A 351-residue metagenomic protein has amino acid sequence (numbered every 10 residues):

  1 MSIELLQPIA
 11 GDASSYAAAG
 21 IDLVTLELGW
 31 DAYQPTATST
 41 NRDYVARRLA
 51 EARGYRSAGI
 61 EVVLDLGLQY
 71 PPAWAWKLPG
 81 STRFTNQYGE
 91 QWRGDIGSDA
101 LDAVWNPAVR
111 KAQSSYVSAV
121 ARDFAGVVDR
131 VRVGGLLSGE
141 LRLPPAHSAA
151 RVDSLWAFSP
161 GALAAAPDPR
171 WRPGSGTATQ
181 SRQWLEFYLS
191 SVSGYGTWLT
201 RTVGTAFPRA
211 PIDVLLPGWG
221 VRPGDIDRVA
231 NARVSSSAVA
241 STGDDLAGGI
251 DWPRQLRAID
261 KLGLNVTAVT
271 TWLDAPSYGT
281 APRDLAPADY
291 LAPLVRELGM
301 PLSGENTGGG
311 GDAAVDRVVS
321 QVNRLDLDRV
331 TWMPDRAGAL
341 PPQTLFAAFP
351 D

Functional and structural regions predicted by a protein language model:
M1-A10, D102-P107: Active-site mouth loops of central-metabolism enzymes
S2-L6, T25-G29, V63-G67, R132-G134 (+4 more regions): A cross-family glycoside hydrolase active-site/sugar-binding cleft signature
E4-A32, A50-G54, A58-D65, P253-T267 (+2 more regions): Catalytic domains of carbohydrate-active enzymes, especially glycoside hydrolases
P8-S15, A46-A50, T242-R257, P282-L291 (+1 more regions): Alpha-helical scaffolding within the catalytic cores of extracellular/periplasmic polymer-degrading hydrolases
G11, G29-Y33, L68-P71, L137-E140 (+4 more regions): Solvent-exposed loop/turn segments at secondary-structure junctions within structured extracellular/periplasmic domains
D12-D95, K111-A112, Y116-V128, L199 (+1 more regions): Aromatic-lined substrate-binding rim segments of carbohydrate-active enzymes
E90-A258: Polysaccharide-binding and catalytic clefts of secreted carbohydrate-active enzymes
D245-G248, S277-D351: Aromatic-rich peripheral "rim/lid" segments of glycoside hydrolase catalytic domains that contact and position glycan
